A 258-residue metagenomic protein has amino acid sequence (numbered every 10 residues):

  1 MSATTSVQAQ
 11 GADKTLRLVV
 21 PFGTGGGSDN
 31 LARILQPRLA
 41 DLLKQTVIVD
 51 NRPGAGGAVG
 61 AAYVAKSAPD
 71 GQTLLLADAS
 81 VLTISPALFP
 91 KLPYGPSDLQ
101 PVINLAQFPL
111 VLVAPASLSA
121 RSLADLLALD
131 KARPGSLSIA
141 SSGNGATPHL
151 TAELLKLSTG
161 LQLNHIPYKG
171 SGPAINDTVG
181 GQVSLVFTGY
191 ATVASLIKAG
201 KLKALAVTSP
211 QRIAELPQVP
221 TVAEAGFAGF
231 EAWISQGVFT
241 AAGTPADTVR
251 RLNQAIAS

Functional and structural regions predicted by a protein language model:
M1-S2: N-terminal export leaders
T5-D98, S136, N144, G160-F187 (+1 more regions): N-terminal (or domain-start) structured segment
L35, V193, A255: Conserved alpha-helical elements of the SDR catalytic core
K66-Q72, A87-P173, V222, W233-S258: Hinge/capping helix and adjacent helix->loop/strand transition within the periplasmic-binding protein
D78-A79, A116, G189-A191, S209-P210 (+1 more regions): Short secondary-structure boundary segments
Y94-N104, A140, Q162-I166, S184-L185 (+1 more regions): Short beta-strand->loop
